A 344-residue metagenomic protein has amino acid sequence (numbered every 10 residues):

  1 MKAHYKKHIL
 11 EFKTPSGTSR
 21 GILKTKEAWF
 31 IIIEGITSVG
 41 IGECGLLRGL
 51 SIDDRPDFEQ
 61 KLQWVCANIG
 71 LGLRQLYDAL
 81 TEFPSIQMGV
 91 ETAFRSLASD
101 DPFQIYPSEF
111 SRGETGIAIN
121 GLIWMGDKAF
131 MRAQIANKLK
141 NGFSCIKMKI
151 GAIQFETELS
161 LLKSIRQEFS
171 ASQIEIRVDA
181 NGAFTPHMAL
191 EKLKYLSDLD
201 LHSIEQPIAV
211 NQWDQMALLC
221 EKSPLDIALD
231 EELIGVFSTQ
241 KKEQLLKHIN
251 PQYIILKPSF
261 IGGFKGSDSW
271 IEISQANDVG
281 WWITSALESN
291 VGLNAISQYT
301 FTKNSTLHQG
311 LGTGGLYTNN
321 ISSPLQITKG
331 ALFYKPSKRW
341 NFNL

Functional and structural regions predicted by a protein language model:
M1-I176, N181-A183, H187-L190, Y195-S197 (+1 more regions): N-terminal capping/lid subdomain adjacent to the active-site entrance of alpha/beta enzymes
H8, G45, S259, T284-L287 (+2 more regions): Short, loop-centered acidic/histidine patches that primarily coordinate divalent metals
L97-A98, T300-K303: Generic structural signal for hydrophobic core residues of well-folded globular domains
I150, V291, Q309-L311: Long, contiguous hydrophobic alpha-helical segments, chiefly transmembrane helices and signal peptides
I153-N294, Q298-T300, Y317-I327: Catalytic core of soluble alpha/beta enzymes
N304-G315: Short helix/strand-capping turn motifs
